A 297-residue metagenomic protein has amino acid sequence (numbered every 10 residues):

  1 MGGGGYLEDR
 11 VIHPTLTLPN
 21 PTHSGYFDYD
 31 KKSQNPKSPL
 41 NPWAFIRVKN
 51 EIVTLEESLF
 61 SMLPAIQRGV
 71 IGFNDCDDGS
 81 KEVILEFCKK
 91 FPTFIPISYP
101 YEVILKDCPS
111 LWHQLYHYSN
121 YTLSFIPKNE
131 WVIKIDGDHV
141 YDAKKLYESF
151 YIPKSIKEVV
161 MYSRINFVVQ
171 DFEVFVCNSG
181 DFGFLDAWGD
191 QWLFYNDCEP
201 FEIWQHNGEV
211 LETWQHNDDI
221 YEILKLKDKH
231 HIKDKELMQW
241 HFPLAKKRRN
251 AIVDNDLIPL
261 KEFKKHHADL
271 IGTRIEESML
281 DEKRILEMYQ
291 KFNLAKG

Functional and structural regions predicted by a protein language model:
M1-K32, P109-N120, V140-G297: Catalytic-site signature of metal-activated, phosphate-bearing donor transferases, centered on the GT-A/GT-A-like
T17-P39, G79-W131: Active-site-proximal specificity loops/subdomain of glycosyltransferases
H23-K31, N50-G69: Short, well-formed alpha-helical segments that are part of the catalytic scaffolds of diverse glycosyltransferases
P39-F60, D75: Active-site beta-to-alpha loop of glycosyltransferases that engages the nucleotide-sugar donor
E57-S61, V83, K145-S149: A short acidic, amphipathic alpha-helical/loop segment
Q67-D78, I97-Y99: Short beta-strand/loop segment that forms part of the nucleotide-sugar
N129-D142: Short beta-strand-to-loop acidic/aromatic patch adjacent to the donor-nucleotide binding site
